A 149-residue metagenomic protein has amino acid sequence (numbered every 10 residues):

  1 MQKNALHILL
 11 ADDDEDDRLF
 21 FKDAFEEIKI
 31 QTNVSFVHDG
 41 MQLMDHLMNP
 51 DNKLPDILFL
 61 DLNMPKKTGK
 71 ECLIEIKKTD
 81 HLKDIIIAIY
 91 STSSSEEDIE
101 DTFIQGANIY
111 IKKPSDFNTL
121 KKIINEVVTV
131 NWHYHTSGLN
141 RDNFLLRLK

Functional and structural regions predicted by a protein language model:
A5-E26, L58: Conserved acidic segment of CheY-like receiver
F36-I57: Acidic, metal-coordinating helix/loop segments flanking the phosphotransfer/catalytic sites of two-component signaling
L60-D61, S91: Active-site residues of response regulator receiver
M64-P65: Receiver (REC) domain active-site loop signature in two-component systems and cognate sites in sensor histidine kinases
N108: Short, glycine/charged-rich "phosphate-handling" switch motifs in NTP-dependent and phosphotransfer domains
K113: A Lys-centered signature of the CheY-like receiver
T119, I124-N125, T129-K149: CheY-like receiver
